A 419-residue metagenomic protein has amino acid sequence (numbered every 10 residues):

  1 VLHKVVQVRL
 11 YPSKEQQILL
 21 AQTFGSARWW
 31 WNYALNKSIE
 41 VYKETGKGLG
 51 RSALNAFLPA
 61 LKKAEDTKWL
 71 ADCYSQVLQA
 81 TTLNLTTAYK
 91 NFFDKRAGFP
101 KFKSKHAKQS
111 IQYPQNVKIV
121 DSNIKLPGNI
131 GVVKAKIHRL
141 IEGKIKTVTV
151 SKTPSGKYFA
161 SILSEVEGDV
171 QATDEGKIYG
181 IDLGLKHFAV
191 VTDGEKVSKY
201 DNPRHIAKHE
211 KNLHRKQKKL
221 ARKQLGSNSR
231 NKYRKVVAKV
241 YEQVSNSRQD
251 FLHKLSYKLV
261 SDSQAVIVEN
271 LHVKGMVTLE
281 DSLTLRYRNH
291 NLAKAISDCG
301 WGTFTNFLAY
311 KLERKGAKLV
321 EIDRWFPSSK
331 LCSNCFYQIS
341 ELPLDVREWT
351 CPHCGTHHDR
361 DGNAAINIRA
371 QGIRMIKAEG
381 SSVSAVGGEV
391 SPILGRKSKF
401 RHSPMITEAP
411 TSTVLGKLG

Functional and structural regions predicted by a protein language model:
V1-L78: Gly/serine-rich nucleotide phosphate-binding loop at the start of the catalytic core of nucleotide/ADP-ribose-handling
H3-K4, I141-K144, P154-G419: Positively charged, helix-rich recognition surfaces that bind polyanionic ligands
V6-L10, G131-A135, Y200: Generic detection of short hydrophobic beta-strand segments and adjacent strand-loop junctions
Q16, L20, A27, Y74-T81 (+2 more regions): Hydrophobic (often cysteine-bearing) scaffold residues that line and stabilize catalytic clefts of nucleotide/cofactor
Q22, W29, A80, T87 (+3 more regions): Alpha-helical coiled-coil heptad-repeat segments used for dimerization/assembly
W30-S38, T81-Y89, F93, L213 (+1 more regions): Short, Φ-rich (hydrophobic/aromatic) sequence segments
L35, I39-Y42, Y89, F93-P100 (+2 more regions): Long, hydrophobic, amphipathic alpha-helical segments used as structural scaffolds
S52-P154, D281-S282, D298: Acidic carboxylate diad motif detector
